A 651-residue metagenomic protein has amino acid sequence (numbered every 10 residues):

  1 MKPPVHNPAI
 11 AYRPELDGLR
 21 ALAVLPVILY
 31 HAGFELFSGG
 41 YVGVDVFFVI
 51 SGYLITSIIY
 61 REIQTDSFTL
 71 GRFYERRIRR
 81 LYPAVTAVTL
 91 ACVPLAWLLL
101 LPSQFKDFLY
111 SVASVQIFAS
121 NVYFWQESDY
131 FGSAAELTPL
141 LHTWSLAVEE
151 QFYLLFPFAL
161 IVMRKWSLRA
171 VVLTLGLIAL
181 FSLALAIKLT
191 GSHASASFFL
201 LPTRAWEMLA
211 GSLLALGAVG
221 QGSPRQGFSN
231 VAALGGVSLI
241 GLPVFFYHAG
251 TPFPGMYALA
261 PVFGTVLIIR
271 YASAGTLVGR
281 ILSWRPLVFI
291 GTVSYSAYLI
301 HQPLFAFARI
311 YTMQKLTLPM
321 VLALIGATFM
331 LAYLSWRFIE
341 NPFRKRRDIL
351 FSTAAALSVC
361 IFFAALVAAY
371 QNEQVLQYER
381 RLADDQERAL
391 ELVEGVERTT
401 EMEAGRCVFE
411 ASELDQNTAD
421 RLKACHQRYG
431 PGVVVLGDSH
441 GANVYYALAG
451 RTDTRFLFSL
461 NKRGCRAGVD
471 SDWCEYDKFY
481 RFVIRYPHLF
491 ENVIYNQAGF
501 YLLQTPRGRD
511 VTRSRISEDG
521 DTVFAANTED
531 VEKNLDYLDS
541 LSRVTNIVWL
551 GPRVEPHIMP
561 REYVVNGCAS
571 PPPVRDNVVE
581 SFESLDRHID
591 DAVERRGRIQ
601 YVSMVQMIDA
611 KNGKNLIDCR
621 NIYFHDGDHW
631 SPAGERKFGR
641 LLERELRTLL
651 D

Functional and structural regions predicted by a protein language model:
K2-D348, L357-A365: Membrane-interface helix/loop caps of multi-pass membrane proteins
A249, T312-P319, F329-Y333, R337 (+1 more regions): Extracellular/periplasmic envelope-modification machinery, especially enzymes that add or remove acyl/ester groups on
